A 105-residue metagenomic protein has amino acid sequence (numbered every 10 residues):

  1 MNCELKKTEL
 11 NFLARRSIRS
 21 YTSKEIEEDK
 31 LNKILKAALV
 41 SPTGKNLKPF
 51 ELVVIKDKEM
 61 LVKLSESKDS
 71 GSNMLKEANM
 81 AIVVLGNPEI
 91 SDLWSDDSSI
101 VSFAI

Functional and structural regions predicted by a protein language model:
M1-I105: Acidic, surface-exposed loops and disordered segments
